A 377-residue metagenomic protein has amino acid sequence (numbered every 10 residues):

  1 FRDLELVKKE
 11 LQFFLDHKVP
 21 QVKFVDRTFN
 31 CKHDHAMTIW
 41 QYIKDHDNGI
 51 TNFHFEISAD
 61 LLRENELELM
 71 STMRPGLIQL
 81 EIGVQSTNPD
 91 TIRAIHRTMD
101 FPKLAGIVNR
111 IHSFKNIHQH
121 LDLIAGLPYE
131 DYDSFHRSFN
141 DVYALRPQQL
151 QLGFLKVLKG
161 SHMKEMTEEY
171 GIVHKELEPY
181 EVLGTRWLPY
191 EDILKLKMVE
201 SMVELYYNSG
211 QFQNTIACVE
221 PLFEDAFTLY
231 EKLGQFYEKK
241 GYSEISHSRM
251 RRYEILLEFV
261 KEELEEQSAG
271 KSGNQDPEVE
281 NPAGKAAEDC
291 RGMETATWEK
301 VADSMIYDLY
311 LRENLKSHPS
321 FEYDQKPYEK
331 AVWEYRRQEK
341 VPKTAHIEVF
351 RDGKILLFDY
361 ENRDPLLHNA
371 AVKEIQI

Functional and structural regions predicted by a protein language model:
F1-S113: Radical SAM [4Fe-4S] cluster-binding motif and immediate context
Q21-V25, Q119-L123, Q151-L152: Short beta-strand segments at enzyme active-site cores
H33-D34, V84, D90-I95, A125-S134 (+1 more regions): Flexible glycine/acidic-rich beta-alpha junction loops that bind and position SAM and/or redox cofactors in anaerobic
W40-Q41, S138, T167-Y170: Short, hinge-like loop/turn segments at secondary-structure boundaries
N65-M70, Y129-R146: Catalytic cores of alpha/beta
A105-D131: Mobile, glycine- and charge-enriched loop segments and immediately flanking short secondary-structure elements within
S201-I377: Radical SAM enzyme core and accessory elements
